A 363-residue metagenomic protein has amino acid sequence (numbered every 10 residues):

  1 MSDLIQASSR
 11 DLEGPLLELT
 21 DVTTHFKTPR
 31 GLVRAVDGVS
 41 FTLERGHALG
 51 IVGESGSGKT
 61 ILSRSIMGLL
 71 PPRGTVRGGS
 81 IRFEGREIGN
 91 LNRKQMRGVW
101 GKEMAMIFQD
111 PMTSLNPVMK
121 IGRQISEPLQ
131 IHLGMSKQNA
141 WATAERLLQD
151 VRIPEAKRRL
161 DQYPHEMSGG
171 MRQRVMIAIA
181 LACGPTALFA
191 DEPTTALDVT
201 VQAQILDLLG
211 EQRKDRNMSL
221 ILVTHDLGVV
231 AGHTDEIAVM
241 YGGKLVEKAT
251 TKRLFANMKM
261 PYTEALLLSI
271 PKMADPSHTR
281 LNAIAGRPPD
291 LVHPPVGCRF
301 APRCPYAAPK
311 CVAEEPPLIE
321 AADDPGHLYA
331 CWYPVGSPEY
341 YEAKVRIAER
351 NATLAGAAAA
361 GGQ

Functional and structural regions predicted by a protein language model:
L12-G14, T250-G362: Charged, flexible cofactor/metal-binding loops and thiol motifs
L12-L16, H25-G38, R45, L69-T75 (+4 more regions): A short, flexible loop at the N-terminus of ABC-type nucleotide-binding domains that lies
K27-R30, L69-R73, N90-M96, M119 (+3 more regions): ABC-type ATPase nucleotide-binding domains, specifically the catalytic core motifs of the NBD
E54, G68, P185-P193, L197-T279: P-loop NTP-binding/switch modules centered on Walker-like glycine-rich loops
V76-E87: Conserved ABC transporter NBD signature motif
R86-E87, N139-R158, L267-L268: Conserved ABC ATPase "signature" region
Q162-M167, M171: Conserved ABC ATPase signature
